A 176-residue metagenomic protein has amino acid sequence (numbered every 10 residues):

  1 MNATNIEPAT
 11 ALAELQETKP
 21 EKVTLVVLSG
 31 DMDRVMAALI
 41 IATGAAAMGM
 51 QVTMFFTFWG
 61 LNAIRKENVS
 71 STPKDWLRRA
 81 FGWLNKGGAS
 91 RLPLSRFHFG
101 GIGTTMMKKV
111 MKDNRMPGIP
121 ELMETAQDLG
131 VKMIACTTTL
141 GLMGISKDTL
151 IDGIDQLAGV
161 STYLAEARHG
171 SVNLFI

Functional and structural regions predicted by a protein language model:
N2-R34, I40-T43: N-terminal glycine-/serine-/threonine-rich phosphate-binding loop
L25-V35, I64, V110-N114: Short, glycine-rich nucleotide/cofactor-binding loops
M36-G49, M54: Histidine-anchored nucleotide/phosphate-binding helix
V52-F58, I134-T137: Short internal beta-strands
I64-K74: Glycine-rich loop at the start of a catalytic domain that most often binds anionic cofactors/ligands
T72-M107, R115: A glycine-rich helix N-cap at a beta->alpha junction
G100-S161, A165: A charged, amphipathic interaction segment
S161-I176: Flexible, low-complexity linker and terminal segments
